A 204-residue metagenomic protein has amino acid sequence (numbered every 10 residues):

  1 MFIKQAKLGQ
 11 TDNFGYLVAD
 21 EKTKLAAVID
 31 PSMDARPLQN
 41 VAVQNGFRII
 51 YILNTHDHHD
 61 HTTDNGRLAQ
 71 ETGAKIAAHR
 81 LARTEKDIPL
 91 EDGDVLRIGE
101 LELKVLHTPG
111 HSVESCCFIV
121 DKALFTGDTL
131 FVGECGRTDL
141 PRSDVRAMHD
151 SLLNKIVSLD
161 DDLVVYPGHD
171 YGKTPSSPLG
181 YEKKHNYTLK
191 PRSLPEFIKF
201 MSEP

Functional and structural regions predicted by a protein language model:
M1-N45, C117-G127, G133: Conserved beta-strand hairpin/beta-sheet module of binuclear metal-dependent hydrolase folds, prominently
A6, L90, L179: Hydrophobic residues at beta-strand termini and immediately following loops that shape nucleotide-binding pockets
A6-K7, D87, L106-P109: Short Gly/Pro-enriched turn/cap motifs at secondary-structure boundaries
D12, T23-A26, M33-K104, K184-T188 (+1 more regions): Active-site HxH/HxHxD metal-binding segment of metal-dependent hydrolases
V18, D30, H56, L68 (+6 more regions): Divalent metal-coordination and catalytic microenvironments
P31, T62, M148-L152: Aromatic/hydrophobic pocket-lining residues that form the small-molecule binding cavity in soluble enzyme cores
E102, S112-P204: Metallo-beta-lactamase
